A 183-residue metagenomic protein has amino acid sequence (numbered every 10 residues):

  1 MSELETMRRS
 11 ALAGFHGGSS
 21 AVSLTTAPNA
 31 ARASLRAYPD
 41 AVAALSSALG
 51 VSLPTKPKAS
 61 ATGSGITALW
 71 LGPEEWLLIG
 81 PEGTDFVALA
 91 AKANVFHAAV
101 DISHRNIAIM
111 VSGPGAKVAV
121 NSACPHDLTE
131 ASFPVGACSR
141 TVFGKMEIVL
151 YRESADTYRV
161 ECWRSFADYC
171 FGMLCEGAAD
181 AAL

Functional and structural regions predicted by a protein language model:
M1-L183: Basic, glycine/lysine-rich polyanion-binding surfaces/domains
